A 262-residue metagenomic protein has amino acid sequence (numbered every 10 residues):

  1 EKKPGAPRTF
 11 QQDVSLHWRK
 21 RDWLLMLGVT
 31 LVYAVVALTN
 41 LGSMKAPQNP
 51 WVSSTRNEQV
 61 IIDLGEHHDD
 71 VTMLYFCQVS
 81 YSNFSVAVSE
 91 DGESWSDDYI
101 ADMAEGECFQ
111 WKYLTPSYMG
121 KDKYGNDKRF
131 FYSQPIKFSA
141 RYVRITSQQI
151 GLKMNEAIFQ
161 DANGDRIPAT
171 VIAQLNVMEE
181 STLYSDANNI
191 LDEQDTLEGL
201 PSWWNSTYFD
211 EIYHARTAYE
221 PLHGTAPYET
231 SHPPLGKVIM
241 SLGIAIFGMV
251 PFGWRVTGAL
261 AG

Functional and structural regions predicted by a protein language model:
E1-K20, V52: Membrane-interfacial, low-structure loops and terminal tails that flank and connect transmembrane helices in multi-pass
L16-L27, P251, R255: Membrane-water interface of alpha-helical transmembrane segments
D22-V36, A187-L191: Alpha-helical transmembrane segments
G28-V35, I239, T257-L260: Lipid-exposed faces of alpha-helical membrane segments in multi-pass integral membrane proteins
L38-C108, Y124-W203: Aromatic, loop-rich ligand-recognition surfaces of beta-strand-rich domains
H68, E179-V238, L242: Extracytosolic helix-loop segments that constitute the early lumenal/periplasmic catalytic or substrate-binding loops
W111-N126: Surface-exposed intrinsically disordered loops and tails
T230-V238, I246-G262: Loop-to-helix entry region of an early transmembrane alpha helix in multi-pass inner-membrane enzymes
